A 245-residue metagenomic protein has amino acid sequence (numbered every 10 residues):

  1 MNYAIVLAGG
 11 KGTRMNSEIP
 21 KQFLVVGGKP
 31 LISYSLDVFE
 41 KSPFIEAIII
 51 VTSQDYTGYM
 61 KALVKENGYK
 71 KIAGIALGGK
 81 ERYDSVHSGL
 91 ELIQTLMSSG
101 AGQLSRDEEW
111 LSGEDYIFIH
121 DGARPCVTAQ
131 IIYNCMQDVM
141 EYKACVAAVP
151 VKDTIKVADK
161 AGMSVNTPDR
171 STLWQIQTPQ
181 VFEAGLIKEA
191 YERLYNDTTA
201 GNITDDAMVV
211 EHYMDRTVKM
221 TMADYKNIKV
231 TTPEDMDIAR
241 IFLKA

Functional and structural regions predicted by a protein language model:
M1-M60: N-terminal glycine-rich phosphate-binding loop and ensuing alpha1 helix
V6, I32, G89, D121 (+3 more regions): Residue-level signal for inorganic ion chemistry
M15, M60-V64, C135, A239: Hydrophobic packing residues within well-ordered alpha-helices of enzyme cores
F39-E40, V64, I93: Hydrophobic C-terminal alpha-helix "anchor/cap" residues
G68-K80: Conserved donor nucleotide-binding strand/loop of the catalytic core
K80, W174-A245: Conserved alpha/beta core of the MobA/IspD/sugar-nucleotide pyrophosphorylase nucleotidyltransferase superfamily
E81-A158, Q177: Conserved beta-loop-beta/alpha segment of the NTase-like Rossmann-fold superfamily that binds/positions NTPs
V157-F182: Short, flexible, basic/aromatic active-site loop/helix in glycosyltransferases
